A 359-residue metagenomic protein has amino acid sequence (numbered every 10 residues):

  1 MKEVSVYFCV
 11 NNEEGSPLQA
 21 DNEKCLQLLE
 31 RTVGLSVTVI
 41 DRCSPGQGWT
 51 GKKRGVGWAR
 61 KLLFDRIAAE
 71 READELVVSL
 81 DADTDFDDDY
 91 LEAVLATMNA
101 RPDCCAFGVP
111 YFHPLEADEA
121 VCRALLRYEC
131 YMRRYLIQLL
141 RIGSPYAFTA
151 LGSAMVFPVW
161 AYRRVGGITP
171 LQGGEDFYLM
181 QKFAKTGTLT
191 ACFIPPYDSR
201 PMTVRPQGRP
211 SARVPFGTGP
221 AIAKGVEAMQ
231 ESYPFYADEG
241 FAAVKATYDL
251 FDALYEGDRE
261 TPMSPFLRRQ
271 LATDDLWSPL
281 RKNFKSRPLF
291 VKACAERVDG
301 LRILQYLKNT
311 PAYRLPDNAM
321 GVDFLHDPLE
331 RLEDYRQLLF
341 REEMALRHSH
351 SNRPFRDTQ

Functional and structural regions predicted by a protein language model:
M1-W49: Acidic donor-binding segment of Leloir-type glycosyltransferases
R54-L76: Active-site nucleotide-sugar/metal-binding loop of Leloir-type enzymes
A73-D74, L80-T97: Acidic donor-binding/catalytic loop of UDP-sugar-dependent glycosyltransferases, especially processive GT2
C105-R123: Short beta-strand-to-loop element that shapes/binds the nucleotide-sugar donor at the catalytic cleft/hinge
L136-V156: A recurrent flexible, glycine/aromatic-enriched loop bordering the glycosyltransferase active site that acts as
L171-Y178: Acidic donor-binding loop at a coil-to-helix junction in glycosyltransferase catalytic cores that engages
F193-G225: Active-site donor/metal-binding and catalytic loop motifs of nucleotide-sugar-dependent glycosylation enzymes
K224-Q359: Terminal low-complexity segments of carbohydrate-biosynthetic enzymes
